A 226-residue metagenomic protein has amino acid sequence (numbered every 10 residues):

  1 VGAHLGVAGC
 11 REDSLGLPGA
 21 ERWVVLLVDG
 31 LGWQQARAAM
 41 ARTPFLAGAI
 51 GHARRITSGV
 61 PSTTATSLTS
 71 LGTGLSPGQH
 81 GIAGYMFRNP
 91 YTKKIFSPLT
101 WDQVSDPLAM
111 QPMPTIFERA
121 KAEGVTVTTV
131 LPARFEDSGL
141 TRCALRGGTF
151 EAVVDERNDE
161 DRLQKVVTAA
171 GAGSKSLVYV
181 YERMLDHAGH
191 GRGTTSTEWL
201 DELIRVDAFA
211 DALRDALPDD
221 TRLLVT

Functional and structural regions predicted by a protein language model:
V1-V7, A39, T43-R54, G59-T194 (+1 more regions): His/Asp/Glu-rich, glycine-adjacent segments that coordinate divalent cations and/or stabilize oxyanion chemistry on
H4-A20, A120-A122, T168-A170, R214-D219: A short acidic-Thr-Gly-centered motif at the start of a beta-strand
L17-T43: TRNA-binding/sensing appendages of the translation machinery
V24-V25, R205-T226: Metal-dependent active-site segment of extracytoplasmic phospho-/sulfohydrolases and closely related
V25-L27, L177-Y181, L224: Structural motif
V28-L31, L71, T226: DG-centered beta-turn motif at the end of beta-strands
